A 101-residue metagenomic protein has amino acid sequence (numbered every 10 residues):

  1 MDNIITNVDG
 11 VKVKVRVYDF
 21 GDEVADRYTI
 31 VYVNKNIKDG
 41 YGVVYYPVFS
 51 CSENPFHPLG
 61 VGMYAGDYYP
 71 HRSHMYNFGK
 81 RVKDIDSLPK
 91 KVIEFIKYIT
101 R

Functional and structural regions predicted by a protein language model:
M1-R27: Short, charged/polar N-terminal "headpieces" of proteins
D19-D86: Acidic, low-complexity, intrinsically disordered interaction modules
L88-I96: A short, charged, amphipathic alpha-helix used as a generic interaction element across diverse proteins
Y98-R101: Short acidic DE-rich linear segments
